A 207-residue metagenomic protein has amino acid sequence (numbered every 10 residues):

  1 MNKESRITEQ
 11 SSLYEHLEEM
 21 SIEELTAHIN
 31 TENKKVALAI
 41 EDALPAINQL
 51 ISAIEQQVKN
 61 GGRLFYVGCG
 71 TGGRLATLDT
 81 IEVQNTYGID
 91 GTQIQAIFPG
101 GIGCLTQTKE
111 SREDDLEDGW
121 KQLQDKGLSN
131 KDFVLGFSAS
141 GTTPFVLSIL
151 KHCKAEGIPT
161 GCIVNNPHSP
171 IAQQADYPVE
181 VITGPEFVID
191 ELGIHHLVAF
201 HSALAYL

Functional and structural regions predicted by a protein language model:
M1-A39: Cofactor-/ligand-binding subdomain signature composed of acidic, glycine-rich, tryptophan-containing flexible loops
L17-S21, A46, S111-D118: Short secondary-structure boundary/capping elements
E32, N60-G61, Q174: Structured helix-beta-strand junction loops
E32-D42, T108, F133-G136: Short, basic, glycine/proline-bearing loop/turn elements
A39, I47, A172: Flexible, glycine/charged-enriched surface loops at secondary-structure junctions
D42-N60: A short, well-structured juxtamembrane/interface segment
F65-Y206: Glycine-rich phosphate-binding loops that contact phosphosugars or nucleotide phosphates
